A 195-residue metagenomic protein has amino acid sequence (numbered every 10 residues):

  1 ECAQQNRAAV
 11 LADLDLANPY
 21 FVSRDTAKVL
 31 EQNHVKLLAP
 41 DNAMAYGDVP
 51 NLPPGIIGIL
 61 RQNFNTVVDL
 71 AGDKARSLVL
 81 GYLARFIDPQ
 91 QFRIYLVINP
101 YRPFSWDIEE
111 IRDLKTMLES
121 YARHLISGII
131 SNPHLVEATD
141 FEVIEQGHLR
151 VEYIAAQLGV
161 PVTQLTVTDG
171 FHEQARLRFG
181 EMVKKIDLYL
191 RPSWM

Functional and structural regions predicted by a protein language model:
E1-G55: N-terminal phosphate/diphosphate-binding loop that engages ATP/GTP or pyrophosphate donors across diverse enzyme folds
L11-D13, V67, V97, I130: Generic enzyme active-site microenvironment
L14-L16, L70, P133: Generic detector of well-ordered alpha-helical packing
V35, Q62-F64, S127, V160: Short, well-ordered coil/turn segments that N-cap beta-strands
P40-A45, F64-V79: Switch II (G3) loop of P-loop NTPases
K74-G180, S193: Conserved catalytic-core segment of NTP-binding enzymes
E181-M195: C-terminal functional extensions of proteins
